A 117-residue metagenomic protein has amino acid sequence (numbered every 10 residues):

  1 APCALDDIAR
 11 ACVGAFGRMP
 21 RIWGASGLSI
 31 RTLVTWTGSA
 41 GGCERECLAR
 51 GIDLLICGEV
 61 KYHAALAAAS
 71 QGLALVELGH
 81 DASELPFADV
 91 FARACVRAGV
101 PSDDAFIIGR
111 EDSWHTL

Functional and structural regions predicted by a protein language model:
A1-L117: Hydrophobic structural segments
